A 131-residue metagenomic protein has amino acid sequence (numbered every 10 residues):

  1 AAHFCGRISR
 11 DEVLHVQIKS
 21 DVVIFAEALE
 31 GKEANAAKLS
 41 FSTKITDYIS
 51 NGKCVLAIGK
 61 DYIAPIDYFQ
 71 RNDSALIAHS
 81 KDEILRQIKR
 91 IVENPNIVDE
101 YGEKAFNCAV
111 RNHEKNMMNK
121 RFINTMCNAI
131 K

Functional and structural regions predicted by a protein language model:
A1-K19, K32: Nucleotide-activated donor-binding/catalytic signature segment of Leloir-type glycosyltransferases, i.e., the conserved
D11-L14, A37-N51, I66-D67: Short alpha-helical segment that forms part of, or immediately flanks, the ligand-binding pocket in carbohydrate-active
Q17-L39: Acidic donor-binding loop of glycosyltransferase active sites
V23-F25, A37, D47-G59: Short hydrophobic beta-strand element within catalytic cores of glycosyltransferases and related nucleotide-activated
E33-N35, S50, K60-N72: Short acidic/histidine- and often glycine-rich active-site loop of Leloir-type glycosyltransferases that engages
S42, K60, R71-D82, R90-N96: Conserved acidic donor-binding segment of nucleotide-sugar-dependent glycosyltransferases
S42-K44, V55-Y68, F122, M126: Short glycine/proline-centered loop/turn elements that form peptide/ligand docking sites
H79, N96-M126: A charged, aromatic-enriched C-terminal amphipathic alpha-helix characteristic of glycosyltransferases across folds
